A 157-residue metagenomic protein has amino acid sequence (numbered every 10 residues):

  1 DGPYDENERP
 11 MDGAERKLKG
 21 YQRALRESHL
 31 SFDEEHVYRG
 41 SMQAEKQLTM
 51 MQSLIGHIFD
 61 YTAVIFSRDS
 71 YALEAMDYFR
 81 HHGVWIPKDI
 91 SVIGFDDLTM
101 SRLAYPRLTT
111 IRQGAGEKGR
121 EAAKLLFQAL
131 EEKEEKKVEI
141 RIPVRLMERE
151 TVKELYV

Functional and structural regions predicted by a protein language model:
D1-V157: Bacterial carbohydrate/catabolite-sensing allosteric modules
